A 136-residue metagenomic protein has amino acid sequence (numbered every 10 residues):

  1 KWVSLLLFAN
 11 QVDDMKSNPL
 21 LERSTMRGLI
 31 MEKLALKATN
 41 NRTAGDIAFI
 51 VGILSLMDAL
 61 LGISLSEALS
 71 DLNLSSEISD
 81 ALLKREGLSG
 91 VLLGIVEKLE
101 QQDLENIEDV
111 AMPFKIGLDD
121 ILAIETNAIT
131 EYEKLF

Functional and structural regions predicted by a protein language model:
K1-F136: Conserved alpha-helical "signature site" that marks functionally important helical segments or helix/loop junctions
